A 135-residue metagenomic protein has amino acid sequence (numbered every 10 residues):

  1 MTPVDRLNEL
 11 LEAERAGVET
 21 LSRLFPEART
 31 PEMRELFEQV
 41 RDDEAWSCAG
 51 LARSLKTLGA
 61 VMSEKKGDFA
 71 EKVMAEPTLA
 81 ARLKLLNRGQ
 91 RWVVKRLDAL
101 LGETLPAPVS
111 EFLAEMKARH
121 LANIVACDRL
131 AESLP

Functional and structural regions predicted by a protein language model:
M1-A28, A49, A80-T104: Alpha-helical bundle segments that constitute or directly flank the non-heme di-iron/ferroxidase center
T2-L10, R29-A49, P77-L83, P108-A122: Alpha-helical scaffold segments that form or flank carboxylate-/histidine-based iron centers
T30, A60, E103-A107: Alpha-helix boundary/capping and short turn/kink residues
R34-K66, A126-P135: Conserved alpha-helical segments that form or flank metal/cofactor-binding pockets of metalloenzymes
A49, G89-P135: Preference for long, well-ordered alpha-helical segments
A49-K95: Carboxylate-rich helix-loop segments that flank metal/cofactor sites and access channels in metalloenzymes
